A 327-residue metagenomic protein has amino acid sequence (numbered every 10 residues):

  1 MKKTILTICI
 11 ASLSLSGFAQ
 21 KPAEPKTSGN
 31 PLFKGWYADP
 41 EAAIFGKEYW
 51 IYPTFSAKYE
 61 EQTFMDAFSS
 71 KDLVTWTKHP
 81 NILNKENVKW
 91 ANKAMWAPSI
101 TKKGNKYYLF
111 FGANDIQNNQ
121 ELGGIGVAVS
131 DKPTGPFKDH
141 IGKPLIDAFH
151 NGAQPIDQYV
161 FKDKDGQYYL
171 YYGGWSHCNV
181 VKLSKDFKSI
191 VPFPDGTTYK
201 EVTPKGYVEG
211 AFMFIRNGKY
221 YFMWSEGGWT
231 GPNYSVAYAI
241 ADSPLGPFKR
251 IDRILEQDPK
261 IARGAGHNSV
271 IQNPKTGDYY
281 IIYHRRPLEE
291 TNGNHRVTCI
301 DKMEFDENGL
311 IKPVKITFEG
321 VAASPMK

Functional and structural regions predicted by a protein language model:
M1-P22: Bacterial Sec-dependent N-terminal signal peptides
F18-K327: Carbohydrate-active catalytic/glycan-binding domains of CAZyme proteins, especially the secreted or lumenal ectodomains
